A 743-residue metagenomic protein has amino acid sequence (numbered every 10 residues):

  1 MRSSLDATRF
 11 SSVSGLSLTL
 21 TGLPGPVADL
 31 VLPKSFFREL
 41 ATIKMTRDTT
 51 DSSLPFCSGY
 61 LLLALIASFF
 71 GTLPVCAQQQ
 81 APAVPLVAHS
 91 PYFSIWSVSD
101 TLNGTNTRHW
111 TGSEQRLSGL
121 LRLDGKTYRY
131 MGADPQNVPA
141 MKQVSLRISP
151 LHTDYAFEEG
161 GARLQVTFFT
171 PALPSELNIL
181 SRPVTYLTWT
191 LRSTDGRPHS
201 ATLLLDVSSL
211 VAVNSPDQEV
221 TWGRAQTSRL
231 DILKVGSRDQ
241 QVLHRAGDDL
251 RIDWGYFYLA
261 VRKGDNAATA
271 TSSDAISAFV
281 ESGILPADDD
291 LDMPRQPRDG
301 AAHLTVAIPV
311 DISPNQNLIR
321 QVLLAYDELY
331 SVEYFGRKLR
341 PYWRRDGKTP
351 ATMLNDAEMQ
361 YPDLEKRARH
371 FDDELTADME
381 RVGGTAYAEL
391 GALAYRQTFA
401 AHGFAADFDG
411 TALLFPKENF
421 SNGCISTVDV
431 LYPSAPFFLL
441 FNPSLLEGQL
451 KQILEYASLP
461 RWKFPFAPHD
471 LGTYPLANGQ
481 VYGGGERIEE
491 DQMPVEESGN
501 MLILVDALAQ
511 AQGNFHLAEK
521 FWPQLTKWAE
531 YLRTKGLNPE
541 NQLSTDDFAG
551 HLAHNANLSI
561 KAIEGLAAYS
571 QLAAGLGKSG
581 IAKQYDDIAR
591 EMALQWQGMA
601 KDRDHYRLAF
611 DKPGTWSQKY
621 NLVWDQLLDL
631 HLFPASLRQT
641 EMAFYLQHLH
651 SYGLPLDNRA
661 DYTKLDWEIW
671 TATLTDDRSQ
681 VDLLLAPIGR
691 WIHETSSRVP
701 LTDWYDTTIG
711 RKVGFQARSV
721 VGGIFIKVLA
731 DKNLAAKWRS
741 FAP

Functional and structural regions predicted by a protein language model:
G59-T72: Bacterial N-terminal signal peptides
C76-V84, A172-I179, T190-V428, S444-E447 (+2 more regions): Acidic/polar, glycine-enriched structural segments that form the non-catalytic walls/loops of the carbohydrate-binding
Q80-L102, N106-R108, M501, L576 (+2 more regions): C-terminal capping/lid segments that line or modulate ligand- or cofactor-binding pockets
H89-G160, A246-S282: An extended acidic
T101-L102, G196-S200, R381-Y387, L439-L450 (+5 more regions): Structural helix-adjacent loops and short alpha-helical linkers that scaffold large soluble proteins
Q165-V166, A388-D407, S426, F464-P465 (+5 more regions): Aromatic-lined, polymer-binding surfaces characteristic of secreted/periplasmic polysaccharide-degrading enzymes
T227-P286, A394, E418-V430, P436-P443 (+9 more regions): Extended ligand-binding clefts on enzyme/binding-domain cores
P314, R345-E365, G423-N538, N555-Y569 (+1 more regions): Aromatic-rich carbohydrate-recognition surfaces in CAZymes
